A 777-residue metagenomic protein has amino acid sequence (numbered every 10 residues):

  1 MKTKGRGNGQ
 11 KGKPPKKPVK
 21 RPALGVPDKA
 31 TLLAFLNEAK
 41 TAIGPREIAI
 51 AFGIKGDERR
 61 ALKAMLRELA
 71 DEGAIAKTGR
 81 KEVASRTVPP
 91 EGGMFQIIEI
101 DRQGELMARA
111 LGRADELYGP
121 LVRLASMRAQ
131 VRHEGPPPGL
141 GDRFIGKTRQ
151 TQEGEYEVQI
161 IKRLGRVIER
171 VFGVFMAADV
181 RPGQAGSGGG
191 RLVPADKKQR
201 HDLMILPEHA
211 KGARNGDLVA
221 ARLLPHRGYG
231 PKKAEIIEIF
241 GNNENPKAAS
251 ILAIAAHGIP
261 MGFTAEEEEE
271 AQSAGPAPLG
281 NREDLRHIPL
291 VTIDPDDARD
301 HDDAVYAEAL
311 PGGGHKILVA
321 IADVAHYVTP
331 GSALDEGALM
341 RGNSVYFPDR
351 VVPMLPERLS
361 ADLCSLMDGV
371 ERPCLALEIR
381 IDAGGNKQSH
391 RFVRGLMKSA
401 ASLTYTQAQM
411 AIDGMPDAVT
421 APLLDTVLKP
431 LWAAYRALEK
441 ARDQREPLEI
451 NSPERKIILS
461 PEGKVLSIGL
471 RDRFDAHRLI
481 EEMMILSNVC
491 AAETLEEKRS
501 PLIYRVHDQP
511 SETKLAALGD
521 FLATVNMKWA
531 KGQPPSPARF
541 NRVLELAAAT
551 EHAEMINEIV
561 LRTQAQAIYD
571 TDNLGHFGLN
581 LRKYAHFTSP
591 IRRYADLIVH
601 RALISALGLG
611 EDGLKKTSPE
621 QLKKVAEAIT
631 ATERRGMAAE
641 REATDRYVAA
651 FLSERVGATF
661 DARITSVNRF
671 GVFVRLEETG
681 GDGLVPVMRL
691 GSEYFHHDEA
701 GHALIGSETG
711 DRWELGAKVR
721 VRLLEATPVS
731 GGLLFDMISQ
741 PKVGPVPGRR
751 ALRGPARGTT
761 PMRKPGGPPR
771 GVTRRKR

Functional and structural regions predicted by a protein language model:
M1-P27, Y694-L704, M737-R777: Acidic, low-complexity intrinsically disordered tails
K2-L318, A325-V370, S402-L403, Q407-I412 (+2 more regions): Charge-lined substrate channels and their catalytic hotspots, especially those that engage the 3′ end of RNA
D101, L164, D179, F240 (+6 more regions): A generic structural motif
M107-G112, R191-D196, F673-E678, L684-M688 (+1 more regions): Short, acidic/hydrophobic/Gly-rich beta-strand patch recurrent on exposed beta strands that often constitutes part
D142, D217, P686-L733, I738 (+1 more regions): Intrinsically disordered, low-complexity linker and terminal regions at domain boundaries
G146, A221, V667, V721-L723: A generic structural signal for residues embedded in beta-strands
L252, A256-I259, E266-G691, G701 (+1 more regions): Electropositive polyanion-binding surfaces
